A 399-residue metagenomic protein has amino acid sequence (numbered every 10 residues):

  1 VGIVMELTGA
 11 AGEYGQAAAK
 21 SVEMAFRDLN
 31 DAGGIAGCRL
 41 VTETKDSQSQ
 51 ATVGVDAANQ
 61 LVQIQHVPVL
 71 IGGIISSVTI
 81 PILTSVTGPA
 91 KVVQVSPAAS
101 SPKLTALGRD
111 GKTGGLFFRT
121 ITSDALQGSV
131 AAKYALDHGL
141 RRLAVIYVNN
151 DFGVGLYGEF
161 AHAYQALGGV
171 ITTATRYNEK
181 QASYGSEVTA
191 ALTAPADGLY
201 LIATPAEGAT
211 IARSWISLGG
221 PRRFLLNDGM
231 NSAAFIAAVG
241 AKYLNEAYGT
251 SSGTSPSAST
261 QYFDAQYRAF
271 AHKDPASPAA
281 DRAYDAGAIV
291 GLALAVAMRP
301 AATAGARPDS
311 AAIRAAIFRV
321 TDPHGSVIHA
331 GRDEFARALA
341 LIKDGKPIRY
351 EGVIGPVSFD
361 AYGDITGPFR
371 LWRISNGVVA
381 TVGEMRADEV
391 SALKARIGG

Functional and structural regions predicted by a protein language model:
V1-G399: Extracytosolic ligand-binding ectodomains
